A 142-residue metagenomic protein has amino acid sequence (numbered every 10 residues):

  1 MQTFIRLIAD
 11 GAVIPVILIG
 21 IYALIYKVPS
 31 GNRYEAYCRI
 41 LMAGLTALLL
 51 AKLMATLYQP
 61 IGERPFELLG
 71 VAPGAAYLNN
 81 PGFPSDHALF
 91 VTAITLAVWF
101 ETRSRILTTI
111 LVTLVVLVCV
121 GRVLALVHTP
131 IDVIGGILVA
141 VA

Functional and structural regions predicted by a protein language model:
M1-L18, E35, A51-N80: N-terminal transmembrane-helix/juxtamembrane module of multi-pass inner/ER membrane proteins
Q2-T3, L48-L49, L53, I106 (+2 more regions): Topogenic and prosegment regions of secretory-pathway hydrolases and membrane enzymes
T3-F4, R33, Y37, L41 (+3 more regions): Hydrophobic, aromatic-rich alpha-helical transmembrane segments and their membrane-interface anchor motifs
G11, P15, I40-K52, V133 (+2 more regions): Alpha-helical transmembrane spans of integral membrane proteins, capturing the lipid-embedded, hydrophobic core of TM
Y22-L50, R103, T108: Interfacial segments of alpha-helical transmembrane regions
P29-S30, Q59-R64, V127-I131: Transmembrane helix-loop junctions in multipass membrane proteins, especially transporters and channels
A75-A142: Membrane-embedded catalytic cores of phosphoryl/pyrophosphoryl-handling enzymes
